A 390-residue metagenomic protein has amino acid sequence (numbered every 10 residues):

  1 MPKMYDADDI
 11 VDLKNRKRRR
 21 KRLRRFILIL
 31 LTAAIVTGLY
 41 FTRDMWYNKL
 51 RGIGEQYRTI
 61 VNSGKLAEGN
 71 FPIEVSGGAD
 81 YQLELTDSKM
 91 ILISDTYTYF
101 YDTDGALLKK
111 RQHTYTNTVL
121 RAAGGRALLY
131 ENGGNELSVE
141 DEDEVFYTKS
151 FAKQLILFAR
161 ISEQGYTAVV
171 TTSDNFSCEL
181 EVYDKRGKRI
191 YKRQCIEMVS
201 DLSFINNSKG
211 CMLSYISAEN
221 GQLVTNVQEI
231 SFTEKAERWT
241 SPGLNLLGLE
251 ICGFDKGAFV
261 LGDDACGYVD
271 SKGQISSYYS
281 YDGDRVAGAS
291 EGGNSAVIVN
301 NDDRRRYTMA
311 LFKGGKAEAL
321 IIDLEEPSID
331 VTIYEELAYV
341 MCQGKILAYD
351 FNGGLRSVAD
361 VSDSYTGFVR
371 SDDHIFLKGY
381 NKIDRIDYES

Functional and structural regions predicted by a protein language model:
M1-L23: N-terminal Lys/Arg-rich, disordered targeting/topogenic segments
R22-R25, N70, E74-E84, H113-G125 (+7 more regions): Repeated scaffold domains used in trafficking and secretory/extracellular systems, primarily beta-propellers
R24-T42: Hydrophobic membrane-insertion alpha-helices, especially the h-region of bacterial N-terminal signal peptides
T42-W46, Y97-Y99, N135-V139, N175-E181 (+5 more regions): Structural motif
V61-V75, D104-Q112, E144-F151, G187-Q194 (+4 more regions): A short beta-strand motif characteristic of beta-propeller blades
M90, A127-L128, Y166-A168, G210-C211 (+4 more regions): Hydrophobic beta-strand positions that form the internal "hydrophobic ladder" of WD40/Gbeta-like beta-propeller blades
L107-S214: Non-cytosolic head/periplasmic domains of membrane-anchored proteins
F176-G262, C266-G267: Solenoidal tandem-repeat scaffolds enriched in leucines and small polar residues
